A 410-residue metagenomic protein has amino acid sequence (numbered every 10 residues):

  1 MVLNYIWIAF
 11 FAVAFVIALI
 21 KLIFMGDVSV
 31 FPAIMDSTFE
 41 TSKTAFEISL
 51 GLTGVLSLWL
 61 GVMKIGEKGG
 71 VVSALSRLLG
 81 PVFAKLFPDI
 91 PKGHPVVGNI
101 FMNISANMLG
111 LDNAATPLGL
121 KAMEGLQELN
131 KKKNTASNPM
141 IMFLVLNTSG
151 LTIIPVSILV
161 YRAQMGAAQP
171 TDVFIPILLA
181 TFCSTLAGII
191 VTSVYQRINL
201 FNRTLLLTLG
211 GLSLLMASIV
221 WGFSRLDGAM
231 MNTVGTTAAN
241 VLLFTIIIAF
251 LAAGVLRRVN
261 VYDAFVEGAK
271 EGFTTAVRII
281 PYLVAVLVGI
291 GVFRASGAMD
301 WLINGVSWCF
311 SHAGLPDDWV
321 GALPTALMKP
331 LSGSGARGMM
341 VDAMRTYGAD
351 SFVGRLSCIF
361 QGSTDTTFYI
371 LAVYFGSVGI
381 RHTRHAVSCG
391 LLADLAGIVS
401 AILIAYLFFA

Functional and structural regions predicted by a protein language model:
M1-G54, A163-F293, H312-A313, H385-A410: Signature of multi-pass transmembrane helix bundles
V2, P91, G98-I100, T135-M140 (+4 more regions): Generic hydrophobic alpha-helical membrane-segment signal
Y5, A33, A45, H94 (+9 more regions): Hydrophobic alpha-helical context, especially transmembrane and signal-peptide helices
F24, L86, I90, E128-K133 (+1 more regions): Alpha-helix termini
D27, E67, F83, M123 (+5 more regions): Alpha-helix termini
F31-E128, R257-T346: Membrane-embedded alpha-helical segments and adjacent helix-loop junctions characteristic of multi-pass solute
D36-F39, F46, P95-V97, K132-M140 (+2 more regions): Hydrophobic alpha-helical segments, principally membrane-spanning helices and signal/leader peptides
A115, A122-Y161, A167-R197, L323-A410: C-terminal transmembrane helix pair
